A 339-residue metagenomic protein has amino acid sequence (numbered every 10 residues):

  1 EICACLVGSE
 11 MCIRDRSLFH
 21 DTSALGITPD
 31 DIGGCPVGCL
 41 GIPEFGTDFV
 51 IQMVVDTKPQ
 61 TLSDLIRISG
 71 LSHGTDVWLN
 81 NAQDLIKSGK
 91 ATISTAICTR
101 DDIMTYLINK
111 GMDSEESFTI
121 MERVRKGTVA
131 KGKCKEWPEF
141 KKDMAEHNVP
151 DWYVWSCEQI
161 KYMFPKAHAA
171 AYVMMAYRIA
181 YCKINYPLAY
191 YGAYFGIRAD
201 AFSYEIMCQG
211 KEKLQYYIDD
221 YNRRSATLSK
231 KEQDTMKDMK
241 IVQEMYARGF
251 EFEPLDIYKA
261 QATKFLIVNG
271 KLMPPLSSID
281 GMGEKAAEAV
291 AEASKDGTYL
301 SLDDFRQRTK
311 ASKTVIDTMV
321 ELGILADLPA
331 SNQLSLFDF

Functional and structural regions predicted by a protein language model:
E1-G8: Single conserved hydrophobic/aromatic residue that forms the stacking wall/gate of nucleotide- or nucleobase-binding
S9-F339: Noncatalytic, beta-rich nucleic-acid-contacting surfaces in large DNA/RNA-processing enzymes
